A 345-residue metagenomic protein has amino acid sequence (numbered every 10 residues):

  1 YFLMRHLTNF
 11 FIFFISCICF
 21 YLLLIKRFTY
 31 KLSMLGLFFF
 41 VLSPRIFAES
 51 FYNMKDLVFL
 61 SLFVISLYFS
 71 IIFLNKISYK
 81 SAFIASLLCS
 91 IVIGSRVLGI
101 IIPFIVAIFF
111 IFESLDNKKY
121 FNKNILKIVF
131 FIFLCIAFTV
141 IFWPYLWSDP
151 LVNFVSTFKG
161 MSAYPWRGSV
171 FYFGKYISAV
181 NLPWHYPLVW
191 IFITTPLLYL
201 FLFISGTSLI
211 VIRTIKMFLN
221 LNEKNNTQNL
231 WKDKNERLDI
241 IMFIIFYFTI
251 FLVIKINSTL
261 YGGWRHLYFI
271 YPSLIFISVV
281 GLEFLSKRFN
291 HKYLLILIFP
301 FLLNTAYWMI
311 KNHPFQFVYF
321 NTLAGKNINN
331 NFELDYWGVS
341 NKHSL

Functional and structural regions predicted by a protein language model:
R5-L22, S43, V58-S66, N75 (+5 more regions): Transmembrane alpha-helices of multi-pass, membrane-embedded glycan-processing enzymes that use lipid-linked
R5-N9, G36, K55, C89-I93 (+3 more regions): Alpha-helical transmembrane segments of multi-pass integral membrane proteins
K26, S66-A82: Membrane-interface transmembrane helices that cradle and orient dolichyl/undecaprenyl
G36-V41, A48, Y68, C89 (+1 more regions): Short helix- or helix-capping micro-motifs that position conserved polar/aromatic residues at function-defining sites
R45, F51-V58: Short acidic/glycine- and proline-prone juxtamembrane loop motifs at membrane-interface regions of multi-pass membrane
S61, F83-A85, L98-E113, Y199-S205 (+1 more regions): Transmembrane-embedded, aromatic-rich helix segments that form part of the hydrophobic channel/pocket engaging
V92, R96-V97, P103, N124-F131 (+5 more regions): Repeat-solenoid scaffold signature
A107-I256, L302-V339, H343: Transmembrane-lumen/periplasm boundary regions of multi-pass, lipid-linked membrane glycan transferases
